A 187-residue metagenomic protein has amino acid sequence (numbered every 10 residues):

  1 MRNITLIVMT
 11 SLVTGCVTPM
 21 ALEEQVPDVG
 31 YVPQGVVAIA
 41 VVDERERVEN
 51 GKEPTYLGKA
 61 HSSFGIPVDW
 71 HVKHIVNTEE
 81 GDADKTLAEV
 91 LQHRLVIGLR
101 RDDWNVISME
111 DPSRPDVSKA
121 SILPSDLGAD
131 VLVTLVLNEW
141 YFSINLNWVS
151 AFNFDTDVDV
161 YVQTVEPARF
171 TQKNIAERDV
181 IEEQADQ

Functional and structural regions predicted by a protein language model:
T5-G15: Bacterial N-terminal signal peptides
C16-G98: A structural "domain/chain start" motif
T18-P19, P112-P167: Surface-exposed short loop/turn segments
V42-R45, V136-F142, E177: Generic short beta-strand segments
V72-D84, Q163-Q187: Short secondary-structure boundary motifs at beta->alpha junctions and helix caps
V96-V117: Short beta-strand->alpha-helix linker/helix-N-cap micro-motif that forms a surface specificity/interaction loop
S108, S113-P115, D126, E182-Q187: A short, hydrophobic/aromatic-rich structural module that often spans a beta strand with its adjoining loop
